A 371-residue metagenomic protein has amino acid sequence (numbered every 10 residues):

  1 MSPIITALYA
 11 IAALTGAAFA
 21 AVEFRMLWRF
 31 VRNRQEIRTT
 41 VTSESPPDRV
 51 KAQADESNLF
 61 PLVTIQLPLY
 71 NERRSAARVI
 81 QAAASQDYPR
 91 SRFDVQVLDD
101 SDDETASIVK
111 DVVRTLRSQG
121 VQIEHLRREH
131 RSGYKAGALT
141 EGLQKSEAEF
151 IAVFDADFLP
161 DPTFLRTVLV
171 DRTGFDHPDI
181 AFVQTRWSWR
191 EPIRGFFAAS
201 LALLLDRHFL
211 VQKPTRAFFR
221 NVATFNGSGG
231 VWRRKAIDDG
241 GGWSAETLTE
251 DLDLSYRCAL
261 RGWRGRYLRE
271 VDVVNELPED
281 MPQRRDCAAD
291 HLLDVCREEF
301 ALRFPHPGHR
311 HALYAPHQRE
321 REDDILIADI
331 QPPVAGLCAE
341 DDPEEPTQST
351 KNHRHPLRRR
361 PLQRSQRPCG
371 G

Functional and structural regions predicted by a protein language model:
M1-S57, Q318-R321, P332-G336: N-terminal membrane-anchoring/stem segments of glycan-assembly enzymes
D55, E298-G371: Membrane-embedded multi-pass helical conduit in multi-pass membrane proteins, especially envelope-biosynthetic
P61-Q66, D94, D238, D253: Cell-envelope/extracellular polymer assembly enzymes that use nucleotide-activated donors
Q81-R92: Short, acidic, metal-binding catalytic loop of nucleotide-sugar glycosyltransferases
D99-V109, H130-S132: A conserved acidic beta->alpha catalytic loop
S101, D155-L159, E246: The conserved acidic donor/metal-binding loop of glycosyltransferases
V113-F150, P162-L248, L260, M281 (+1 more regions): Long helical/loop segments within the catalytic core of UDP-sugar-dependent glycosyltransferases, especially the large
E246, S255-V273: Catalytic donor-sugar/metal-binding loop of nucleotide-sugar-dependent glycosyltransferases
